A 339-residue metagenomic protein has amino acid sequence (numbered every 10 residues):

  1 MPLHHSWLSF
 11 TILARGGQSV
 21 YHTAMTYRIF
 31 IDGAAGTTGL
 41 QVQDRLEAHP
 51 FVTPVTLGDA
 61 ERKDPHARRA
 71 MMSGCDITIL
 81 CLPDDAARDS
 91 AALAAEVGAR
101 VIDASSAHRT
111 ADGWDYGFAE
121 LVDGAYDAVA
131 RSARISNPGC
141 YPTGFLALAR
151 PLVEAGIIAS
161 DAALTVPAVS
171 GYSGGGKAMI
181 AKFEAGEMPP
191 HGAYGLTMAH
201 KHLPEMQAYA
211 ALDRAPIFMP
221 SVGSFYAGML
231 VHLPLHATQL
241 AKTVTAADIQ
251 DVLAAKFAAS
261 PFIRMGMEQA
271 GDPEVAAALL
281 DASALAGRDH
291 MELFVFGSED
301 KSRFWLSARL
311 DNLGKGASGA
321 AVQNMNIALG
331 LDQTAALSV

Functional and structural regions predicted by a protein language model:
F10-A24: Short, Lys/Arg-enriched N-terminal segments with co-localized hydrophobic residues within the first ~10-30 amino acids
Y21, M25-P189, Y194-L196, F296-E299 (+1 more regions): N-terminal Rossmann-like NAD(P) cofactor-binding subdomain of oxidoreductases, focused on the glycine-rich
T37-R69, C81, A162-A168, Y172-L306: C-terminal substrate-binding/catalytic lobe of Rossmann-fold NAD(P)-dependent oxidoreductases
A91, L146, A246, S318-G319: Conserved strand-to-helix beginnings and helix N-cap segments that scaffold or border functional pockets
H290-V339: NAD(P)-dependent Rossmann-like dehydrogenase/reductase catalytic/cofactor-binding core
